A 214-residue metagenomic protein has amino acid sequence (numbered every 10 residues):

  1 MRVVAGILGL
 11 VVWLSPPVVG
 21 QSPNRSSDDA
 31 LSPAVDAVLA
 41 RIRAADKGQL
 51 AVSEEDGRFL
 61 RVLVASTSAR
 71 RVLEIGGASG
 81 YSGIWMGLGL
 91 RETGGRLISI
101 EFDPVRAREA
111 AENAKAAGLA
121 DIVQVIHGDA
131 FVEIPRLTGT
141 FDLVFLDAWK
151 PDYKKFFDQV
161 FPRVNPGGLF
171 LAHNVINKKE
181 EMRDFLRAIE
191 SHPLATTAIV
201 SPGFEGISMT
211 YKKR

Functional and structural regions predicted by a protein language model:
A5-P17: Bacterial N-terminal signal peptides
V18-F145, K150-R214: A short alpha-helical cap/connector motif
